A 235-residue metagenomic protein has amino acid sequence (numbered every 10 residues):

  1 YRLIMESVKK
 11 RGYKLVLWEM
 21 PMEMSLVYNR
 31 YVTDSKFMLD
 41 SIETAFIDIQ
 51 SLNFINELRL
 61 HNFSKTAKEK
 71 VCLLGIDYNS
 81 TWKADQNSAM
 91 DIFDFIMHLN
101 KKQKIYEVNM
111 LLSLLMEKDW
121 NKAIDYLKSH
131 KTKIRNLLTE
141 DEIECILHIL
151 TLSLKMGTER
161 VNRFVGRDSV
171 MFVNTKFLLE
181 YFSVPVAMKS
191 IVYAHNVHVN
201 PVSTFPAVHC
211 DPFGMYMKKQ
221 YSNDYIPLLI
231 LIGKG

Functional and structural regions predicted by a protein language model:
Y1-G235: Structured catalytic-domain cores with a bias toward divalent-metal coordination
